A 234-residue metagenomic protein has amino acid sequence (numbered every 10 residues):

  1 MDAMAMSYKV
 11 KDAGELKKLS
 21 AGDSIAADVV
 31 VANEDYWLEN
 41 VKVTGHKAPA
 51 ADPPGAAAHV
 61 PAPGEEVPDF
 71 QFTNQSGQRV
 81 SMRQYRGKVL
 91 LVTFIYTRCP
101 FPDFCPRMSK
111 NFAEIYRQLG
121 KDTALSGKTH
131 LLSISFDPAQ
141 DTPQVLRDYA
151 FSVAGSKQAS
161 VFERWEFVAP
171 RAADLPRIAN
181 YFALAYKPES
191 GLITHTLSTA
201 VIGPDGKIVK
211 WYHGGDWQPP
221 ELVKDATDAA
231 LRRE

Functional and structural regions predicted by a protein language model:
D2-E15: Beta-strand/loop nucleic-acid-binding surfaces
M4-M6, A21-I25, E34-W37, E66-P68 (+5 more regions): Envelope-exposed proteins and targeting segments
A13, S24, V30-A32, V43-H46 (+4 more regions): Solvent-exposed coil/turn segments that connect beta secondary-structure elements in extracytoplasmic/periplasmic
L16-A62: Short, flexible, surface-exposed loop segments at domain boundaries
K42-M82, R107-R117: N-terminal "domain-start" segment that seeds a small globular fold
V43, R117, D174-E234: Thiol-/selenol-based redox modules, centered on thioredoxin-like and closely related oxidoreductase domains
V80-N111, L131-L132: Short active-site neighborhood of thiol/selenol oxidoreductases, capturing the structured segment around
R107-R177: Structural microenvironment flanking redox-active thiols in thiol-disulfide oxidoreductases
